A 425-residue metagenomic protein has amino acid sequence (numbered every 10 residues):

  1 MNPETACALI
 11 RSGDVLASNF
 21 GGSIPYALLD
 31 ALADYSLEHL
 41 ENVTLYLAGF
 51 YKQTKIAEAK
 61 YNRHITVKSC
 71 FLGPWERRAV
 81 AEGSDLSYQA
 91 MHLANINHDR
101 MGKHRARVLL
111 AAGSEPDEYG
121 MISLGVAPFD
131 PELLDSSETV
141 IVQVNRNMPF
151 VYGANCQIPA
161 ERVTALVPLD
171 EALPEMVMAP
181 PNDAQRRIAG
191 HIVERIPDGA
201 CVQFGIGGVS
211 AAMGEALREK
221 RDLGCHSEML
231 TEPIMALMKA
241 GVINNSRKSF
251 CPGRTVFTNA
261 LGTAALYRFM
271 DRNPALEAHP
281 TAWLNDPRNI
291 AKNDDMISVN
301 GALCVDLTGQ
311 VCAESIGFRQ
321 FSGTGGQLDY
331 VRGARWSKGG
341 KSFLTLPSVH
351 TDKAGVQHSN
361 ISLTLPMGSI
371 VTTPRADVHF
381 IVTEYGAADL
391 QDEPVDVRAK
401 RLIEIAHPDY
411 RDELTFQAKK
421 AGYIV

Functional and structural regions predicted by a protein language model:
M1-V425: Conserved alpha/beta enzyme-core scaffold
